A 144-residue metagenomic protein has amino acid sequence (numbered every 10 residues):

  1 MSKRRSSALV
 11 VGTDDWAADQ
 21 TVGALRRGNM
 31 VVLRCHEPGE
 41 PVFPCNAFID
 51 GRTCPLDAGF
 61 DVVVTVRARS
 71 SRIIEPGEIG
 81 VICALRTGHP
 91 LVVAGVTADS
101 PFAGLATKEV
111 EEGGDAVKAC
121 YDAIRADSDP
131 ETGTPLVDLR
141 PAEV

Functional and structural regions predicted by a protein language model:
D15-A18, E40-P41, R67-I73, A98-S100: Short acidic, S/G/P-rich loop/turn micro-motifs used as interaction or catalytic elements
G23-L33: Short helix-loop-beta junction
V31-F43: A short beta-strand-loop structural module common to alpha/beta enzyme folds
V42-G59: Glycine-rich, highly charged phosphate/nucleotide-binding loops
L56-G77, T87: Conserved beta-strand-loop-alpha-helix hinge of the TIR/SEFIR fold
V93-V110: Glycine-rich, charge-decorated loop segments at or immediately adjacent to ligand/cofactor-binding or catalytic sites
T107-C120: Short acidic-hydrophobic, aromatic-tinged amphipathic segments that line or gate anion-handling sites
V117-V144: A charged, well-structured terminal subsegment
